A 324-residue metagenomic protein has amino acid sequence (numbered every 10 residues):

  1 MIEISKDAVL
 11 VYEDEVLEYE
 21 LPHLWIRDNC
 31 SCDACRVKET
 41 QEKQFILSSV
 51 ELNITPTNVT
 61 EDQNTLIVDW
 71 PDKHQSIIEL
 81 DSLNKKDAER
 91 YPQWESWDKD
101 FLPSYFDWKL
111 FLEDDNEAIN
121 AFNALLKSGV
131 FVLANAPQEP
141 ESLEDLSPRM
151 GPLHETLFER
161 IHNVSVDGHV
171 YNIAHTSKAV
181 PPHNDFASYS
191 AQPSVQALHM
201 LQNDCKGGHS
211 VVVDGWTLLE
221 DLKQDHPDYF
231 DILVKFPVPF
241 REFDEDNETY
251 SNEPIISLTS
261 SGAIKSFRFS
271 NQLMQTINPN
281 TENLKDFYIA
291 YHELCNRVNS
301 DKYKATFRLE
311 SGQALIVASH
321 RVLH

Functional and structural regions predicted by a protein language model:
M1-E113: Motif-centric detector for short Cys/His coordination patterns
P92-N120, A124-V130, N135-A136, P140-S311 (+2 more regions): Active-site environment of non-heme Fe oxygenases that use a 2-His-1-carboxylate facial triad
